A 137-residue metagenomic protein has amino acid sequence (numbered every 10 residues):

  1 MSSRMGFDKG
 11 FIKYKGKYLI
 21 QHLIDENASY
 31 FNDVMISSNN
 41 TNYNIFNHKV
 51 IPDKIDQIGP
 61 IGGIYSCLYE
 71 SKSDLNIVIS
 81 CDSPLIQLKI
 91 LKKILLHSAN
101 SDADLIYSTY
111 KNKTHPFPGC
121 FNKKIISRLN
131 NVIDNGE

Functional and structural regions predicted by a protein language model:
M1-E137: Nucleotide and nucleotide-moiety/phosphate-recognizing core
